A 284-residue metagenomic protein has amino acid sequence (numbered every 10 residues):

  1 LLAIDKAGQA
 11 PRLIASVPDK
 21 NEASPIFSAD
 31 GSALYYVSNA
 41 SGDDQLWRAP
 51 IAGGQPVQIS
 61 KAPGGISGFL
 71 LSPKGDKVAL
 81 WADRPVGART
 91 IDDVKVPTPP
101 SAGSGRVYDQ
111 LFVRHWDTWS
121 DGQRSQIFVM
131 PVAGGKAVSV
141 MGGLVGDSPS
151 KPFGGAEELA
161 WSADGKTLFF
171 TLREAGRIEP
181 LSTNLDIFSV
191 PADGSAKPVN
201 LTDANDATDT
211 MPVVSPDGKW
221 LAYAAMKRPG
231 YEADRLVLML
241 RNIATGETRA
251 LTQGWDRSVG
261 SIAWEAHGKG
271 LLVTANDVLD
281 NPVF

Functional and structural regions predicted by a protein language model:
L1, A15-A23, V37-W47, K61-S67 (+7 more regions): A flexible loop/linker signature enriched in serine peptidases of the S9 family
D5-Q9, P50-G54, P131-G135, P191-S195 (+1 more regions): Short loop/turn segments that connect beta-strands within beta-propeller blades
R12, V57, V138, P198-V199 (+1 more regions): A structural motif specific to WD40 beta-propellers
S28, Q45-G53, I59-I66, S72: Periplasmic N-terminal soluble interaction domains immediately after the signal peptide in Gram-negative
A29-D30, P73-K74, A163-D164, P216-D217 (+1 more regions): Residue-level detector of Asp-centered blade-edge/turn motifs that repeat once per structural unit in beta-propeller
G31-L34, V78-A79, L168, G218-L221 (+1 more regions): Hydrophobic beta-strand positions that form the internal "hydrophobic ladder" of WD40/Gbeta-like beta-propeller blades
A263-G268, L272-V273: Loop/turn-rich, solvent-exposed surfaces of beta-rich toroidal or solenoidal domains
